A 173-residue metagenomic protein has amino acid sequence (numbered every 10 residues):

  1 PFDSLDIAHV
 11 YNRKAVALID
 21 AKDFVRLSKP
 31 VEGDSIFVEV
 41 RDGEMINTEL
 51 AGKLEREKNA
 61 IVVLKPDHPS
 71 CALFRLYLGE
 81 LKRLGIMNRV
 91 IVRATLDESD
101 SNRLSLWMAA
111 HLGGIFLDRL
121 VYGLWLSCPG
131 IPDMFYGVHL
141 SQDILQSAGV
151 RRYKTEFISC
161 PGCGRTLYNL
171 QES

Functional and structural regions predicted by a protein language model:
P1, V62, L120-P132: Glycine-rich phosphate-binding active-site loops on the catalytic face of alpha/beta enzymes
P1-A72: Active-site beta->alpha loop and helix N-cap motifs at the rims of alpha/beta catalytic domains
F2, I7-A8, R13-I19, I36-F37 (+1 more regions): Extended, intrinsically disordered, low-complexity segments
R26-L27, E49-A51, A72-L76, S99-F116 (+1 more regions): Catalytic cores of alpha/beta
K29-S35, E55-E57, L104, A110-W125: Structural recognition of alpha->loop->beta junctions
V38-D42, T95-S105: Active-site mouth loops of central-metabolism enzymes
L76-S99, H139-Q142, R151-S173: Small-residue-enriched alpha-helical segments and adjacent helix-cap loops that form tight helix-helix packing
G130-V150: C-terminal helical cap(s) of enzyme catalytic domains, especially alpha/beta-barrels
